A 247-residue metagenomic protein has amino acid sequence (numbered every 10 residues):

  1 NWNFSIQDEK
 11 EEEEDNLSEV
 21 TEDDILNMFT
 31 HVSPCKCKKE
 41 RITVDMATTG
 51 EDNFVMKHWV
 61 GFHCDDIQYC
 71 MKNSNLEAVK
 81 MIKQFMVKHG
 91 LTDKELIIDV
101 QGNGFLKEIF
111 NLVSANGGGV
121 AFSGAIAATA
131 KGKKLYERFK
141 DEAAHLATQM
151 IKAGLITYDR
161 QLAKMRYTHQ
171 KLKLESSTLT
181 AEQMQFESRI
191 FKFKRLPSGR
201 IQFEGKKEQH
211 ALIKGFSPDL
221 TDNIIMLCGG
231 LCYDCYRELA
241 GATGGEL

Functional and structural regions predicted by a protein language model:
N1-V44, H58: ATPase catalytic-site recognition across NTP-hydrolyzing enzymes
N3, E13-I25, Q68-K72, R166 (+3 more regions): Acidic two-metal-ion nuclease catalytic site recognized across multiple nuclease folds, prominently DnaQ/RNase D-T
C37, T48-V55: Short, flexible loop/turn motifs enriched in small residues
K39, F54, K94, T221: Residue-level detector of short, conserved catalytic/binding motifs and their immediate flanks
V44, K83, T148, I224-I225: Generic hydrophobic alpha-helical scaffold/packing signal
D45, D99, D219-D222: Acidic active-site catalytic centers that drive phospho-/nucleotidyl reactions and related ester hydrolyses
D45, V55-K57, Q68: Conserved RNase H-like, two-metal-ion catalytic cores of nucleic-acid enzymes
V60-R200, A242-L247: Mg2+-dependent endonuclease catalytic cores in nucleic-acid-processing enzymes, primarily RNase H-like
